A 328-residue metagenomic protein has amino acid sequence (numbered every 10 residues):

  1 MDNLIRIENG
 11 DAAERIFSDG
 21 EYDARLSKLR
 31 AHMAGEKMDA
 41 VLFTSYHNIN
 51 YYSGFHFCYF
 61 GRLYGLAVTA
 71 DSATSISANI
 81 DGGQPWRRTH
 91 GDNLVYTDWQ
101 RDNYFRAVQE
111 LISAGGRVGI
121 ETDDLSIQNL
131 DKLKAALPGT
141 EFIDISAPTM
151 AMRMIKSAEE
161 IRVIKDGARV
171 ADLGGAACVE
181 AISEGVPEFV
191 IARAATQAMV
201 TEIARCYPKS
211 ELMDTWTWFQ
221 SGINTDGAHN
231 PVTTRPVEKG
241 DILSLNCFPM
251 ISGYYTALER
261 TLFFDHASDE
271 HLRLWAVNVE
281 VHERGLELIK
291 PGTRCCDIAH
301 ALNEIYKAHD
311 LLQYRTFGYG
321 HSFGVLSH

Functional and structural regions predicted by a protein language model:
M1-H328: Active-site neighborhoods and metal-handling regions in enzymes and metal-associated proteins
